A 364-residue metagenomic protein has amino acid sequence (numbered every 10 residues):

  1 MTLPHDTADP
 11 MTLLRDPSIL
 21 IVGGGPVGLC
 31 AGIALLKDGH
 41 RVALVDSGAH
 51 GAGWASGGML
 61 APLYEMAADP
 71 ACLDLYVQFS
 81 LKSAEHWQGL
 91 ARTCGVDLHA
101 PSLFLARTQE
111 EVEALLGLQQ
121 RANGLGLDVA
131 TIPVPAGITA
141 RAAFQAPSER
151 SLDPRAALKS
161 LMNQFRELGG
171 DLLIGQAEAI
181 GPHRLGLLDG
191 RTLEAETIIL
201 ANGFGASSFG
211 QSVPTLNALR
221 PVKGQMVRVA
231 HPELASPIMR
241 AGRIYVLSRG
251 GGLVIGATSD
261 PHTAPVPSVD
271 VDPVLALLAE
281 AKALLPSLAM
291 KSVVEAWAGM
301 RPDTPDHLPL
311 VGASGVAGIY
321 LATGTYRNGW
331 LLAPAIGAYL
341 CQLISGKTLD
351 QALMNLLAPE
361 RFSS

Functional and structural regions predicted by a protein language model:
M1-I19, K37: Extreme N-terminal leader/targeting segments of oxidoreductases
P17-A43: N-terminal Rossmann-like FAD-binding beta1-loop-alpha1 element of flavoenzymes
L20-V22, L193-G205, G337: Short hydrophobic core segments
C30-K37, S47, G58-M59, G95-L98 (+1 more regions): Active-site substrate-recognition segment that forms the wall of the catalytic cavity or substrate channel
M59-A136, A140: Dinucleotide-binding Rossmann-like beta1-alpha1 core, especially the glycine-rich loop that anchors the ADP
L75-L81, Q109-E113, F144-N163, S268-D272 (+1 more regions): Short beta-strand to alpha-helix junction loop
F144-H183, L193, T197: Helical element adjacent to the flavin cofactor pocket in flavoenzyme catalytic cores
P154, K291-S364: C-terminal catalytic lobe of FAD-dependent flavoproteins
